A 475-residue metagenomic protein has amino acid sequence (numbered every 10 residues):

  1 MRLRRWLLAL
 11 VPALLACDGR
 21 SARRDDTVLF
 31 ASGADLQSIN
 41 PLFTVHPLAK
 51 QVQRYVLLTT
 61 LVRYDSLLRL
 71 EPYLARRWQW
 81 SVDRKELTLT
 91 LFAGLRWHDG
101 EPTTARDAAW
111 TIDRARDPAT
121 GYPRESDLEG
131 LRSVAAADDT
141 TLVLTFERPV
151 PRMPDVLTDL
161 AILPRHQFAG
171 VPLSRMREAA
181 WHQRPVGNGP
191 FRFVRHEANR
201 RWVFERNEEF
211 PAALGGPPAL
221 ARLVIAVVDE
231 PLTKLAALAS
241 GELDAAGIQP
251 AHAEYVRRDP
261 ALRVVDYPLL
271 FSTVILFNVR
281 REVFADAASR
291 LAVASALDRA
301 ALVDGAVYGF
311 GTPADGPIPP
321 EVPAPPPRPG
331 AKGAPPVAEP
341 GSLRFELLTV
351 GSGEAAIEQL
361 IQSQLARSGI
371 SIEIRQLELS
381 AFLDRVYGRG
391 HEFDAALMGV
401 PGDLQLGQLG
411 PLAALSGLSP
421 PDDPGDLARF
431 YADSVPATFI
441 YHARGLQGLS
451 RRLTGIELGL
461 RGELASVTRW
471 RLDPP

Functional and structural regions predicted by a protein language model:
R2, S32-V82, W110-D113, V186: N-terminal lobe/hinge region of extracytoplasmic solute-binding protein
F30, A366-S416: Periplasmic binding protein-like
R77-G121, A137, V143-E147, A237 (+1 more regions): Aromatic- and charge-enriched surface segment that lines or borders ligand/interaction sites
T90, E125-G170, R195: Surface-exposed binding/hinge segments that line and control ligand-binding clefts or catalytic entry sites
T158-P218, R222, E230-L232, L472: Gly/Pro-rich hinge or "lid" segments in bacterial periplasmic/extracellular proteins
A179, E209-V256, S371: Ligand-site clamp/hinge motif
Y308-E339, T349-A356: Structural transition elements
Q447-P475: Long beta-strand-rich cores associated with HINT superfamily self-processing modules
